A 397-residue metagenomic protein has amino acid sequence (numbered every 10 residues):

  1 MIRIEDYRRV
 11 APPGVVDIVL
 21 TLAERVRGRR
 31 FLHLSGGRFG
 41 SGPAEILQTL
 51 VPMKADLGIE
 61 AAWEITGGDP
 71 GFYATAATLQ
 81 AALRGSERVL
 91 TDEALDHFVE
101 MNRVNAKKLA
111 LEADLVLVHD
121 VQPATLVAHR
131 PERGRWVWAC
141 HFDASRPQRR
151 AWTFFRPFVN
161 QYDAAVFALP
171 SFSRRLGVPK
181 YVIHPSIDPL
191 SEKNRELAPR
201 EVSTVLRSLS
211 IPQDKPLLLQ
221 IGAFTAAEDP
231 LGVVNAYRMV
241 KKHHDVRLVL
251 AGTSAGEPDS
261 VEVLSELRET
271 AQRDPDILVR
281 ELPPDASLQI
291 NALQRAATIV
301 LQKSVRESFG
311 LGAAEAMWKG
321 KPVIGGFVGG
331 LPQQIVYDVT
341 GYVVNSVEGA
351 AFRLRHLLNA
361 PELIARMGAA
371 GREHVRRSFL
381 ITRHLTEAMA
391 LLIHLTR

Functional and structural regions predicted by a protein language model:
M1-R30, Q48-E112, I183-H184, D188-P189: A conserved catalytic-core segment of Leloir-type glycosyltransferases
L32, R207-E228, V234, L248-V249: Conserved donor-binding/catalytic core segment of Leloir-type glycosyltransferases
S260-A292: Nucleotide-activated donor-binding/catalytic signature segment of Leloir-type glycosyltransferases, i.e., the conserved
N291, F309, A314-W318, P332-Q333 (+1 more regions): Short alpha-helical segment that forms part of, or immediately flanks, the ligand-binding pocket in carbohydrate-active
V305: Aromatic "clamp/platform" in nucleotide-sugar-dependent glycosyltransferases that forms part of the donor/acceptor
P322-G325, I335, V343: Short hydrophobic beta-strand element within catalytic cores of glycosyltransferases and related nucleotide-activated
Y337-E348, H356-P361: Conserved acidic donor-binding segment of nucleotide-sugar-dependent glycosyltransferases
H356, L363-S378, H384-A390: A short, well-ordered alpha-helix in the C-terminal region of glycosyltransferases
